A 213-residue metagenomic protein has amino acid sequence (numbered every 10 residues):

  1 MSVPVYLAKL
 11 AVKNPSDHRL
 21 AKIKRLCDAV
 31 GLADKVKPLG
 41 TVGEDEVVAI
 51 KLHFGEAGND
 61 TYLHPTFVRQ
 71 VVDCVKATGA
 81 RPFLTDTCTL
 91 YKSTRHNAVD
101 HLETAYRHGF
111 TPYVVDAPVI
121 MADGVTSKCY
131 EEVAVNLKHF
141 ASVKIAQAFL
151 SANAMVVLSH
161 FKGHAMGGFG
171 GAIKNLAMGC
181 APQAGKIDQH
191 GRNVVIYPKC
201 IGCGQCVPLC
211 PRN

Functional and structural regions predicted by a protein language model:
M1-N213: N-terminal and secondary-structure boundary signal
